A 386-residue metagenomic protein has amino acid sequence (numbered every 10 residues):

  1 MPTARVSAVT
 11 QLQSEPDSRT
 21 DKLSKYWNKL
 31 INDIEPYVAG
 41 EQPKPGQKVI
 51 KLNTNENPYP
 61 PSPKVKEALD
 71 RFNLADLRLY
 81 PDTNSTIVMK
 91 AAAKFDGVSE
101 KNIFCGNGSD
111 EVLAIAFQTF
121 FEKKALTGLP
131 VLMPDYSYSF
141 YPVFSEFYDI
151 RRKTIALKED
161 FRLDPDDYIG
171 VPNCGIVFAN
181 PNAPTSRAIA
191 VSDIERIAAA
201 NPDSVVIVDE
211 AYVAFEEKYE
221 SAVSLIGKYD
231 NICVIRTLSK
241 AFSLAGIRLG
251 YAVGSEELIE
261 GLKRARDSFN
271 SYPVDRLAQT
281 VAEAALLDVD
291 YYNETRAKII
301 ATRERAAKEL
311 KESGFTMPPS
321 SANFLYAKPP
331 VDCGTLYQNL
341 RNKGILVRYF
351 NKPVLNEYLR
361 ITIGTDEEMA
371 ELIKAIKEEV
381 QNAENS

Functional and structural regions predicted by a protein language model:
P2-A8, E15, S192, N339-K343 (+2 more regions): PLP-dependent enzyme catalytic core of the Aspartate aminotransferase-like
P2-L79, V171: N-terminal "arm"/small-domain region of PLP-dependent enzymes with the aminotransferase-like
I87-P130, Y148: Phosphate-binding glycine-rich loop
T119-A179: PLP-dependent aminotransferase-like
E146, R162-P172, P184-V206, E210-L244 (+1 more regions): Active-site pre-lysine segment of PLP-dependent enzymes
N231-K311, F315-P318: PLP-dependent aminotransferase class I/II
I299-I300, E309-K343: Conserved PLP-binding catalytic core of the aspartate aminotransferase-like
